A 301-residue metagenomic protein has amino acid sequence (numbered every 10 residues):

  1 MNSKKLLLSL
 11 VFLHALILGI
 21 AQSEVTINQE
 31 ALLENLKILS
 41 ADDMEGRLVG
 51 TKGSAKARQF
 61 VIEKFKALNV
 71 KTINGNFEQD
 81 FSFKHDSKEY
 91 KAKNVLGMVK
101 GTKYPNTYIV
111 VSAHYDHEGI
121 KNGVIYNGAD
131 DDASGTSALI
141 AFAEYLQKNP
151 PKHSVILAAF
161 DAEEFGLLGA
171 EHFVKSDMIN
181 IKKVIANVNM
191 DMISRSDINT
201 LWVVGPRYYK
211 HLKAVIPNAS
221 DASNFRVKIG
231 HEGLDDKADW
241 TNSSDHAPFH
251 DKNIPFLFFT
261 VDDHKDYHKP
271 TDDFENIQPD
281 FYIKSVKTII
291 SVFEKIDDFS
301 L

Functional and structural regions predicted by a protein language model:
M1-T26: Bacterial Sec-dependent N-terminal signal peptides
S23-T26, D43-K52, S82-D86, G123-D132 (+4 more regions): Second-shell loop/turn segments in exported
T26-K56, L68, E78, K265-D272: N-terminal capping segment at the start of a domain
L39, F65, S82-N122: Acidic/His- and Gly-rich active-site-bordering loop/insert found across diverse amide/peptide-bond hydrolases
R47-V99: A non-catalytic alpha/beta surface segment that caps or lines the substrate-entry region of metallo-dependent hydrolase
G97, V111, Y115-F165, I289: Alpha-helical metal-binding/catalytic segments enriched in His/Glu/Asp
F160-F258: Metal-dependent peptidase/peptidase-like ectodomains
K265-L301: His/Asp/Glu-rich mid-to-C-terminal helical/loop segments that flank catalytic regions of hydrolases
